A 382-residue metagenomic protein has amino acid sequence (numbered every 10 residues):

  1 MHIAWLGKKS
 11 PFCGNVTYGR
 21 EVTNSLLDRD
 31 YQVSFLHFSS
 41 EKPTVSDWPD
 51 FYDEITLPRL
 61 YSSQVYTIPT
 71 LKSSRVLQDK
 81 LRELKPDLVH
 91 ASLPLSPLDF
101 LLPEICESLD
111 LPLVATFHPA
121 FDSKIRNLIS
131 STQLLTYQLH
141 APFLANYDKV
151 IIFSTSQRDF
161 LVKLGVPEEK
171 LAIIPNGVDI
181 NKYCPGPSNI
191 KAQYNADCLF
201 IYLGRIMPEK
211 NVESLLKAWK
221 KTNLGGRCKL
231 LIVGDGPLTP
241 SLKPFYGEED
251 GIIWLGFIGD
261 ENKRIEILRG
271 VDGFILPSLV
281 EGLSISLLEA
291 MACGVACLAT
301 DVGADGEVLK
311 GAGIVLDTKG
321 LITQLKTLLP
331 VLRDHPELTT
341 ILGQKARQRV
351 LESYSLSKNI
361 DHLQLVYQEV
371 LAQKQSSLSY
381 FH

Functional and structural regions predicted by a protein language model:
A4, Q193-K220, L231: Conserved donor-binding/catalytic core segment of Leloir-type glycosyltransferases
P112, D122-N146: Nucleotide-sugar donor phosphate/pyrophosphate-binding loop at the beta->alpha transition of glycosyltransferases
S156, G177: Carbohydrate-associated surface elements
V162, V178-A192: Acidic anion/phosphate-binding donor-loop and adjacent secondary structure in glycosyltransferase catalytic cores
P240-G259: Nucleotide-activated donor-binding/catalytic signature segment of Leloir-type glycosyltransferases, i.e., the conserved
L279: Aromatic "clamp/platform" in nucleotide-sugar-dependent glycosyltransferases that forms part of the donor/acceptor
A296-A299: Short hydrophobic beta-strand element within catalytic cores of glycosyltransferases and related nucleotide-activated
G306-P330, E337: Change "using UDP/GDP/dTDP sugars" to "using nucleotide sugars
